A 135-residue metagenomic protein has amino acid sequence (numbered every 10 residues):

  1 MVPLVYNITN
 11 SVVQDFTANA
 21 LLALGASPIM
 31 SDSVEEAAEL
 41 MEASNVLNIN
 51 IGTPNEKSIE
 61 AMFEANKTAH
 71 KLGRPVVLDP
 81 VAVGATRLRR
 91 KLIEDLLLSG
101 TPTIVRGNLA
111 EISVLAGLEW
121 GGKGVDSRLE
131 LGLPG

Functional and structural regions predicted by a protein language model:
M1-E64, T68-K71: Small-residue (G/A/S/T)-rich helix-start motifs and N-terminal tracts that mark the onset
T9, K57, G84-A85, L133-G135: Residues that cap or flank secondary-structure elements
L47-N50, P75-P80, G124: Short beta-strands and strand-loop turn motifs
T53, A82, E111: Active-site-proximal loop/turn and secondary-structure-junction residues that shape catalytic pockets, frequently
S58-N108: Glycine/small-residue-rich loop that forms an oxyanion/phosphate-binding "nest" at active or ligand-binding sites
R87-G135: Conserved phosphate/ATP/ADP-binding segment of small-molecule kinases
